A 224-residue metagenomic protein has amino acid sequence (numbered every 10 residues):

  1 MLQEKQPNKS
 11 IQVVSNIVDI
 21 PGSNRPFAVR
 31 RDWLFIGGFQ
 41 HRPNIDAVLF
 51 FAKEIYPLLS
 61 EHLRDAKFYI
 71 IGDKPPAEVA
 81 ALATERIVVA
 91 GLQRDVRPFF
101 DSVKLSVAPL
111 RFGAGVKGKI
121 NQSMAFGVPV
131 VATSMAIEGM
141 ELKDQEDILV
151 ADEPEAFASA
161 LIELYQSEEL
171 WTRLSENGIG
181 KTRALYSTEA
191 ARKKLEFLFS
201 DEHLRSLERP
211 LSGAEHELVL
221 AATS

Functional and structural regions predicted by a protein language model:
E4-N8, Q12-S102: Conserved catalytic-core segment of nucleotide-activated headgroup transferases in glycan assembly
V18, Q40-P43, G115, L149 (+1 more regions): Glycosyltransferase donor-binding loop in the core domain
I45, R97, K117, Q145 (+1 more regions): Glycine-rich phosphate-binding loop at the start of an alpha helix
L92, P98-G115, F126-P129: Acidic donor-binding loop of glycosyltransferase active sites
K119-Q122, P129-T133, L149: Short hydrophobic beta-strand element within catalytic cores of glycosyltransferases and related nucleotide-activated
S134-Q145, L149-V150: Short acidic/histidine- and often glycine-rich active-site loop of Leloir-type glycosyltransferases that engages
I148-E155, E163-E168: Conserved acidic donor-binding segment of nucleotide-sugar-dependent glycosyltransferases
L170-S224: C-terminal amphipathic helix plus adjacent low-complexity, charged tail appended to glycosyltransferase catalytic
